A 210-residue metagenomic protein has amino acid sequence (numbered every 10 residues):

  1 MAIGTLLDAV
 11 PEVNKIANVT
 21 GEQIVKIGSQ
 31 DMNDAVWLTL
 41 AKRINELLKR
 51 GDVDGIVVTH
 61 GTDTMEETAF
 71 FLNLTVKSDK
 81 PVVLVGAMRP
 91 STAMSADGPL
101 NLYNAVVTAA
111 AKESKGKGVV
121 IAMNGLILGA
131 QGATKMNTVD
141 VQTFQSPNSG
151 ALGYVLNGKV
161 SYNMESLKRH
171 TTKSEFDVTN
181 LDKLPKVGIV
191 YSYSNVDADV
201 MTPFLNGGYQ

Functional and structural regions predicted by a protein language model:
M1-L47: ATP/NTP phosphate-donor binding region
A2, L6-V13, G129-Q210: Accessory alpha-helical/coil subdomains and C-terminal extensions that flank or cap enzyme catalytic cores
V19-T20, G55-I56, K80-V83, K117-I121 (+5 more regions): Structural motif
R43, T68-N73, D199-M201: Short, charged beta->alpha transition segments
L47-V53, E113-S114: Glycine-rich phosphate-binding loop signature in dinucleotide/nucleotide-binding domains
R50-M65, G208-Q210: Short acidic, glycine-rich surface-loop motifs adjacent to enzyme active sites
V58-K80: Short Gly/Thr/Asp-enriched flexible loops that form oxyanion-binding sites at enzyme active sites
L84-N157: Internal gly/pro-rich beta-alpha loop/helix module that stabilizes soluble enzyme cofactors or their anionic handles
